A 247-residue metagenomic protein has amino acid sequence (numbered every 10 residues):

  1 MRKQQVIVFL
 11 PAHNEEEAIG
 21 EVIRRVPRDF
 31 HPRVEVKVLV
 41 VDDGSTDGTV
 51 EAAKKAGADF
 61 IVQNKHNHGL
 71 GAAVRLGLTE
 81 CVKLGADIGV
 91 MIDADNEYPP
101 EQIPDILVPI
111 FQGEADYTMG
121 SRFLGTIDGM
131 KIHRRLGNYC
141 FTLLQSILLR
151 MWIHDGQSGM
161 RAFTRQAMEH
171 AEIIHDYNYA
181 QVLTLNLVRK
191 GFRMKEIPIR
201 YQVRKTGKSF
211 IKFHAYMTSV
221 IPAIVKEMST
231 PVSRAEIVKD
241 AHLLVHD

Functional and structural regions predicted by a protein language model:
M1-Q5, S146-M151, I174-D247: Hydrophobic helical membrane-anchoring modules
L10, V34-G44, I92: Short beta-strand/loop segment that forms part of the nucleotide-sugar
E15-A18, S45, P99: Donor nucleotide-sugar binding loop of glycosyltransferases
E15-F30: Short, well-formed alpha-helical segments that are part of the catalytic scaffolds of diverse glycosyltransferases
D42-V50, N96: A conserved acidic beta->alpha catalytic loop
A56-G57: Short, structured coil segments at secondary-structure junctions
N64-K83, I88, P100-Y177, R204-V220 (+1 more regions): Acceptor/aglycone-binding surface of glycosyltransferases and processive sugar-polymer synthases
